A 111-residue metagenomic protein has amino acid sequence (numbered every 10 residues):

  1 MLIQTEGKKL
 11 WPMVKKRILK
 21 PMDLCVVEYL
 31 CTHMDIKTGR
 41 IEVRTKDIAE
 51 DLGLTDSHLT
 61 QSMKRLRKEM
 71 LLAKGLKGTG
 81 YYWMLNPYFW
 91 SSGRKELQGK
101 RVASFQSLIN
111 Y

Functional and structural regions predicted by a protein language model:
M1-K46: Short recognition helix of helix-turn-helix/winged-helix DNA-binding domains
M1-L10, S92-Y111: Long, low-complexity, charge-rich intrinsically disordered regions
T38-R40, L59, G75-L76: Short, solvent-exposed secondary-structure capping/transition elements
R44, K77-G99: Short, cationic-aromatic polyanion-contact patches
K46-D56: Short helix-coil junctions and helix-kink-helix linkers
L54-K68: Short amphipathic alpha-helical interaction segments
R67-K77: A short, conserved structural fragment
